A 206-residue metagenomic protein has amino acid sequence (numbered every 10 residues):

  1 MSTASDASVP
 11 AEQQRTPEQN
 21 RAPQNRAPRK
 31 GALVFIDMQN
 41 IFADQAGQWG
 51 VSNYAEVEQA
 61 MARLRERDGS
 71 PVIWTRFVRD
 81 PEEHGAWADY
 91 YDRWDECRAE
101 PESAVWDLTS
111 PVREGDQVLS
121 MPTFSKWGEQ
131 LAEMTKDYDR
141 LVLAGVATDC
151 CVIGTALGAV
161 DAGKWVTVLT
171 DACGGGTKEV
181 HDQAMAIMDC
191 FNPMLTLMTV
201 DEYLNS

Functional and structural regions predicted by a protein language model:
S2-V118: Active-site acidic carboxylates
M61-L64, I153-D161: Histidine-anchored nucleotide/phosphate-binding helix
T75, L169-D171, V200: Generic beta-sheet signal
E102-T148: Internal catalytic-core helix/loop-beta-alpha segment that presents or stabilizes conserved functional determinants
A144-V146, K164-K178: A short glycine-rich beta-strand->turn/loop micro-motif centered on a GG-aromatic cluster
T177-C190: Active-site-proximal loop->helix
N192-S206: A charged, well-structured terminal subsegment
